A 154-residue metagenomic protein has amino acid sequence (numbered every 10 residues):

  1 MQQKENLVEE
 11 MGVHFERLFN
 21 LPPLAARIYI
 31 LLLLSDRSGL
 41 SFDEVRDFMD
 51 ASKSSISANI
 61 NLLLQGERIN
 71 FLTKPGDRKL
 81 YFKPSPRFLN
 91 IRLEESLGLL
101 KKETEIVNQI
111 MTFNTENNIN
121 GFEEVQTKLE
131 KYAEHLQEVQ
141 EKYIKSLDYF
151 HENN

Functional and structural regions predicted by a protein language model:
M1-R27, N153: Short alpha-helical segments that sit at the start of domains
F19-L24, S41, K74-E94: Short, cationic-aromatic polyanion-contact patches
L33-S38: Short helix-capping/hinge SLiMs at alpha-helix to coil transitions
E44-D47: A short acidic, leucine-rich amphipathic alpha-helix
S52-K53: Short coil turns linking two alpha-helices in DNA-binding domains
E67: Glycine-centered, phosphate/nucleic-acid-interacting loop/turn motifs that mediate DNA/RNA or nucleotide
T115-N154: C-terminal regulatory/oligomerization modules of transcriptional regulators
